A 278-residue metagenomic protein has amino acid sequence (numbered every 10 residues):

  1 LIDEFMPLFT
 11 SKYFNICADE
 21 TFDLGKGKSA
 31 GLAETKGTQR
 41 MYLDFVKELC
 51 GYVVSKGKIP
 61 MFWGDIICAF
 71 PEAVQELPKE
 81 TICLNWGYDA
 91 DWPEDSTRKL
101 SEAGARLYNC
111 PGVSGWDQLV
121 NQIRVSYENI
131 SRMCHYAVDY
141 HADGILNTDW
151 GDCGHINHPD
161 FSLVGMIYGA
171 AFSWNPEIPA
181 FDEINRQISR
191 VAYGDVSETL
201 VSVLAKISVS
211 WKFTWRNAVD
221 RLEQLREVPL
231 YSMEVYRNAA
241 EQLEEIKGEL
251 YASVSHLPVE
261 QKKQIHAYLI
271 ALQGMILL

Functional and structural regions predicted by a protein language model:
D3-P7, S11-Y13, E20, L32-L278: Substrate-binding groove of N-acetylhexosamine-processing glycoside hydrolases
D23-K28: Short acidic/His/Gly/Ser-rich catalytic and metal-binding motifs that mark active-site loops of diverse hydrolases
